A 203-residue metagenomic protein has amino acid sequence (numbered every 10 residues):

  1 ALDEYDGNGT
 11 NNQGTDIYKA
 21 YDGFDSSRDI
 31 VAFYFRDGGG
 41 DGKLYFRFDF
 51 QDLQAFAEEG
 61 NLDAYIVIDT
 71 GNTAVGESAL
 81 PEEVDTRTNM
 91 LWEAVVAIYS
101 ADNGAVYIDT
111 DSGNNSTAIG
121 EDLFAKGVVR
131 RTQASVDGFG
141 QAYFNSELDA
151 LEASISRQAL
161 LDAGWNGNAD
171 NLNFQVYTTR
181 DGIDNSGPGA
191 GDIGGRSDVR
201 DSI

Functional and structural regions predicted by a protein language model:
A1-D111, L172, D181-N185: Surface-exposed, glycine/proline- and aromatic-rich loop segments on solvent-exposed faces across compartments
D52-E58, I66-N72, R131-S202: Ser/Thr/Pro-rich, low-complexity mucin-like regions that serve as glycosylated stalks/linkers or repetitive adhesive
A97-N145: Glycine-aromatic-enriched beta-strand/loop faces of beta-sandwich-type recognition domains, especially lectin-like
